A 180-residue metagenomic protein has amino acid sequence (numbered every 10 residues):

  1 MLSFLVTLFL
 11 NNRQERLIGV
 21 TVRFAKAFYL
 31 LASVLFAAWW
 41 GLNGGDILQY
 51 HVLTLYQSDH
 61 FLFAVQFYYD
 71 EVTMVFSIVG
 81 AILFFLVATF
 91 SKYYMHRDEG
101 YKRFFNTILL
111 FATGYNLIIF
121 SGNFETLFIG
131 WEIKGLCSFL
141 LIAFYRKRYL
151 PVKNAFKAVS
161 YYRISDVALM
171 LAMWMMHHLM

Functional and structural regions predicted by a protein language model:
M1-M180: ...captures the hydrophobic TM-helix bundle architecture rather than a specific catalytic motif, and can also fire on
